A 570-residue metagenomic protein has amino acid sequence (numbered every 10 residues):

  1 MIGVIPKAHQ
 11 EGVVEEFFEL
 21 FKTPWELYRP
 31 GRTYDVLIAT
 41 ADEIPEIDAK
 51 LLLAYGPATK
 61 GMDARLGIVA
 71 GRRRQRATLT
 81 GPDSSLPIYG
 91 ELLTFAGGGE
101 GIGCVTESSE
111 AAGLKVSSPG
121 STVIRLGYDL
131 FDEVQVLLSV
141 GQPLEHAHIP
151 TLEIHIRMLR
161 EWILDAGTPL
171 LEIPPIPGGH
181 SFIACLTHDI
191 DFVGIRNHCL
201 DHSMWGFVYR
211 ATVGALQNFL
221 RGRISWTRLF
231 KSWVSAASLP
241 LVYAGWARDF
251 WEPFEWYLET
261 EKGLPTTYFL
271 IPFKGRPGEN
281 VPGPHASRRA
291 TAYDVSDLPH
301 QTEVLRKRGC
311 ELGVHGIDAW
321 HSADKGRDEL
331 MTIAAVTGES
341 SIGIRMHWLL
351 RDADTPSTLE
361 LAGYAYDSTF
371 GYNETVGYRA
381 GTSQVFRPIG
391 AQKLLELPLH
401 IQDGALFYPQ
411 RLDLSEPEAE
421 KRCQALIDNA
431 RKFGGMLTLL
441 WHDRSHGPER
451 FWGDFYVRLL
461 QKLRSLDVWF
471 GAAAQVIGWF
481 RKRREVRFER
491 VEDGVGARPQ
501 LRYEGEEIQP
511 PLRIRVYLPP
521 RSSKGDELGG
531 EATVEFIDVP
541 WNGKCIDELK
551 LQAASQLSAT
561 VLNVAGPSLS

Functional and structural regions predicted by a protein language model:
M1-A292, Q384, Q392-S570: Terminal accessory/targeting
M1-P6, V13, E311-D324: Glycine-rich phosphate-binding "P-loop"
W25, T266, L312, S340-S341 (+2 more regions): Residue-level detector of short coil/turn "hinge" positions at structural boundaries
T33-D35, D318-E396, L439, H446-F455 (+1 more regions): Catalytic domains of cell-wall/extracellular-matrix polysaccharide-remodeling enzymes, centered on de-N-acetylation
A39-A41, Y55-G56, H188, V314-I317 (+2 more regions): Short His-Asn-centered micro-motif
F207-A215, H285-G309, V336-I342, G363-N373: Acidic, His- and aromatic-enriched active-site or binding-groove loops in soluble protein domains that engage sugars
D249-W256, H300, R351-D354: Short, well-structured alpha-helical interface segments that form or flank functional binding sites
